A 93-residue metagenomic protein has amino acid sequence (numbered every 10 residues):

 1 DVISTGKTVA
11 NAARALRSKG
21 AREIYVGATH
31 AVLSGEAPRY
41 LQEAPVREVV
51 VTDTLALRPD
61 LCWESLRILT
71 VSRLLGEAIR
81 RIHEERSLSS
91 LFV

Functional and structural regions predicted by a protein language model:
V2-V93: PRPP-associated nucleotide enzymes
